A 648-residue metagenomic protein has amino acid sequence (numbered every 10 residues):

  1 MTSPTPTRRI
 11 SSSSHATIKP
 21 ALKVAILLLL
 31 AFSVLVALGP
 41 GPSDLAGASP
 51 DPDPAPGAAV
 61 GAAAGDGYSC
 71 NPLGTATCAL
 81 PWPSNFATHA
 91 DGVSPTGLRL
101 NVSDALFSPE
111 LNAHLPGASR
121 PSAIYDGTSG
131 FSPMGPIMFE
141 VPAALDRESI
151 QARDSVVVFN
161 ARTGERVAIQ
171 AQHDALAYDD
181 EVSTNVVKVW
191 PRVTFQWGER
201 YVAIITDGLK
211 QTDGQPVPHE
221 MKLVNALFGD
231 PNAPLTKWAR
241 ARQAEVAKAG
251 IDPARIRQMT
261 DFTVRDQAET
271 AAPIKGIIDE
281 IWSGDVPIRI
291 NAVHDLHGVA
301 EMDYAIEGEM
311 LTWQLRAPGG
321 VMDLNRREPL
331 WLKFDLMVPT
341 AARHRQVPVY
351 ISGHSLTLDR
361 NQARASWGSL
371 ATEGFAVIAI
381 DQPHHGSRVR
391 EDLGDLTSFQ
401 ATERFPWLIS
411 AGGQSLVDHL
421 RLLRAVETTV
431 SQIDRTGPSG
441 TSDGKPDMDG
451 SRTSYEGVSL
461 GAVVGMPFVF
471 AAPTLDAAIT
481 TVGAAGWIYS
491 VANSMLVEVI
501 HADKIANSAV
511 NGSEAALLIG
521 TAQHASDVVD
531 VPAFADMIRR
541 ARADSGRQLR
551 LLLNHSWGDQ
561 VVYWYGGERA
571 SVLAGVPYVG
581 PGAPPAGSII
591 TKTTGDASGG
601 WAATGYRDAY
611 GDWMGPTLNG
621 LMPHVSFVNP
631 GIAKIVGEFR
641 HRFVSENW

Functional and structural regions predicted by a protein language model:
M1-P20: N-terminal secretory signal peptides that target proteins for export/translocation
A25-A37: Bacterial N-terminal signal peptides
A37-D51: Signal peptide processing junction and immediate N-terminal pro/mature segment of secreted/exported proteins
D51-V293, V299-W313: Acidic, low-complexity Ser/Thr/Gly/Pro-rich repeat segments typical of extracellular/periplasmic and surface-exposed
A292-R343: N-terminal cap/lid segment of alpha/beta-hydrolase-fold proteins
G319-W331, R343-P438: Cap/lid segment of the alpha/beta-hydrolase catalytic domain
A411-Q414, P473, A477-W648: C-terminal subdomain of alpha/beta-hydrolase-fold enzymes, centered on the catalytic histidine and its supporting
G440-A492: Primarily recognizes the serine-hydrolase "nucleophile elbow" in alpha/beta-hydrolase and SGNH/GDSL folds
